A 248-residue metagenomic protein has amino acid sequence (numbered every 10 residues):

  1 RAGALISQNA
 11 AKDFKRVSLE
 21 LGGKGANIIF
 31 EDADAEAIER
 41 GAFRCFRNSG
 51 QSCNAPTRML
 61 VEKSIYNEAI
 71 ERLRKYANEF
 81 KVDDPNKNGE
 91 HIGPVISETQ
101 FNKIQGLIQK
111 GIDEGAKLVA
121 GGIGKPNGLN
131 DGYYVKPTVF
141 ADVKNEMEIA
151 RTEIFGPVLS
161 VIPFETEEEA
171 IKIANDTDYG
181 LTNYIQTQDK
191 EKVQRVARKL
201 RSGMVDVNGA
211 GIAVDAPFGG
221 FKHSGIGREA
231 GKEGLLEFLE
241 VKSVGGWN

Functional and structural regions predicted by a protein language model:
R1-K144, V207: ALDH superfamily catalytic-core signature
I28, K81, I108, E114 (+2 more regions): Conserved C-terminal structural/oligomerization subdomain of aldehyde/semialdehyde dehydrogenase
